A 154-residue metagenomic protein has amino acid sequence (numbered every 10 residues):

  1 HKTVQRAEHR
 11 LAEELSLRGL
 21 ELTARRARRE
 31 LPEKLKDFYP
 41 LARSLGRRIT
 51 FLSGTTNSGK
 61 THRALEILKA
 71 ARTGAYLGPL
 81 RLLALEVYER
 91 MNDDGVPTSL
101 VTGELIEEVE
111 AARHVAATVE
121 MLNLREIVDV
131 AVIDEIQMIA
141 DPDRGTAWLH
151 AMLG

Functional and structural regions predicted by a protein language model:
H1-R48: Helicase-associated low-complexity/disordered flanking segments
S44-R63: Walker A/P-loop
L45-G46, A70-A71, V109-A111, R125-I127 (+1 more regions): Short loop/turn elements that form and flank the Walker-type P-loop nucleotide-binding site in RecA-like NTPase cores
T50-T56, G95, V109-E110, I136-D141: Short, flexible loop segments at the rims of nucleotide/cofactor-binding pockets, characterized by
N57-D93: Conserved Walker A/P-loop ATP-binding site and its immediately adjacent core in helicase/helicase-like ATPase domains
L85-D129: Inter-Walker segment of RecA-like/P-loop motor cores
V119-G154: SF2 helicase catalytic motif II
